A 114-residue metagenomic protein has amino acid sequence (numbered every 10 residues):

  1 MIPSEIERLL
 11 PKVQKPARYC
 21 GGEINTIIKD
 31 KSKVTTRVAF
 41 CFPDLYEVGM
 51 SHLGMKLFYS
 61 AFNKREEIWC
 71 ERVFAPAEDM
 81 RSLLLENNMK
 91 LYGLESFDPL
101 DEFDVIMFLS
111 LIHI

Functional and structural regions predicted by a protein language model:
M1-P16, R65: Helix-enriched interaction subdomains in cytosolic or periplasmic regions, typified by TIR/SEFIR signaling/NADase cores
K29, K56-K64: Histidine-anchored nucleotide/phosphate-binding helix
T35-A39, E67-W69: Residues that mark the start of a beta-strand
C41-P43, V73, L109: Short hydrophobic segments within beta-strands
E66-M89: Short connector loops at secondary-structure junctions
L91-D101: Short, well-structured alpha-helical segments in soluble
D104: Conserved acidic residues
I112-I114: Conserved small/polar residues in nucleotide/adenosyl-binding loops
